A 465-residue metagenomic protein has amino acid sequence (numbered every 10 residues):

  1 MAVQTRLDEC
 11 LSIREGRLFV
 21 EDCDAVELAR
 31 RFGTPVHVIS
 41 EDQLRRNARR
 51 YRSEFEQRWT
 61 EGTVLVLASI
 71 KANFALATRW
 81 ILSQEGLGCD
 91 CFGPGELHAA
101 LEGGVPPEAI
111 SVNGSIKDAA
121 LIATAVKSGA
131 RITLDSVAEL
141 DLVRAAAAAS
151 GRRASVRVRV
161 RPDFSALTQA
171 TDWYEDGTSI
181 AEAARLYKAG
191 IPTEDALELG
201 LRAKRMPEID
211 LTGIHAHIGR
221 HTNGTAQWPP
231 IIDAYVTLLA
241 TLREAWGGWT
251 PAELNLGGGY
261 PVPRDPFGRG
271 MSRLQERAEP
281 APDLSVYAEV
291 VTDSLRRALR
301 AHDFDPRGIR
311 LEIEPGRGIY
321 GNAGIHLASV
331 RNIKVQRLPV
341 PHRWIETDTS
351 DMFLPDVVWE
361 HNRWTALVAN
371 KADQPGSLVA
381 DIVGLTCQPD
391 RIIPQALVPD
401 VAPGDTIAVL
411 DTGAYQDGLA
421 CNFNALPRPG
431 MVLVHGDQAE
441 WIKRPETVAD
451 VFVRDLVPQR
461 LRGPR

Functional and structural regions predicted by a protein language model:
M1-L134, L140-S155, E175, L201 (+6 more regions): A charged N-terminal "starter" segment
A2-R6, F164-S329, N424: Active-site loop/helix belt of alpha/beta enzymes
D24, S40-Q43, N47, Y51 (+21 more regions): General structural feature for long, well-ordered alpha-helical segments within catalytic domains of soluble enzymes
Q43, S69-A75, P94-G95, S115-K117 (+8 more regions): Active-site beta-loop-alpha junctions enriched in small/polar residues
G88, S111, T133, R157-R159 (+8 more regions): Structured core elements
R144-A148, K188, R202, K334 (+2 more regions): A generic local secondary-structure boundary/capping motif
A145, T168-A170, V357-E360: A short secondary-structure junction signal
V286, V290-R465: Charged (often Lys/Glu-rich) extended helix/loop segments that serve as interaction or gating elements
